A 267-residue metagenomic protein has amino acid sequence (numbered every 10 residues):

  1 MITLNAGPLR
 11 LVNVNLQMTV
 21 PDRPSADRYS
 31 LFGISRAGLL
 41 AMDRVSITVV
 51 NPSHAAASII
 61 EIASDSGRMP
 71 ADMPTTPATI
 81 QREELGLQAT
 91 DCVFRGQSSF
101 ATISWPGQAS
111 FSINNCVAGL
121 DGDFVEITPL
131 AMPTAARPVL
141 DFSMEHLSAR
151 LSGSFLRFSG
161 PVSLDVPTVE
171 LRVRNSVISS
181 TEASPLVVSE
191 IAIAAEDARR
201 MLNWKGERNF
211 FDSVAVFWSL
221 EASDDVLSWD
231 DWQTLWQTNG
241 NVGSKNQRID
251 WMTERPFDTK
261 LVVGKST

Functional and structural regions predicted by a protein language model:
M1-T267: Extracellular beta-rich repeat passengers
